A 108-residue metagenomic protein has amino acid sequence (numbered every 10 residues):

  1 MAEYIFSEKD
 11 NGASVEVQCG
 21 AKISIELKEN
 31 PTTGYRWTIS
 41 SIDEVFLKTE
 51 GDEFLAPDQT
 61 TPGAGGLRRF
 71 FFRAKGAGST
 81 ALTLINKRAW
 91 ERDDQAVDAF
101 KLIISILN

Functional and structural regions predicted by a protein language model:
M1-S24, N30: N-terminal edge beta-strand
E26, G34-S40, L82-T83: Short, hydrophobic/aromatic beta-strand segments
T33, S41-P57: Short, solvent-exposed loop/linker segments at beta-strand-coil boundaries, enriched for Pro/Gly and Ser/Thr
P62-R69: Aromatic sugar-binding surface patches on proteins that engage polysaccharides or sugar-phosphate polymers
K75-T80: Glycine-centered tight-turn and secondary-structure capping sites
N86-R88: Surface-exposed loop/turn motifs at beta-strand-loop junctions within extracellular Ig-like and Fibronectin type III
R92-D98: Beta-sandwich strand segments
I104-N108: Interdomain boundary/hinge segments at the C-termini of tandem beta-sandwich modules
